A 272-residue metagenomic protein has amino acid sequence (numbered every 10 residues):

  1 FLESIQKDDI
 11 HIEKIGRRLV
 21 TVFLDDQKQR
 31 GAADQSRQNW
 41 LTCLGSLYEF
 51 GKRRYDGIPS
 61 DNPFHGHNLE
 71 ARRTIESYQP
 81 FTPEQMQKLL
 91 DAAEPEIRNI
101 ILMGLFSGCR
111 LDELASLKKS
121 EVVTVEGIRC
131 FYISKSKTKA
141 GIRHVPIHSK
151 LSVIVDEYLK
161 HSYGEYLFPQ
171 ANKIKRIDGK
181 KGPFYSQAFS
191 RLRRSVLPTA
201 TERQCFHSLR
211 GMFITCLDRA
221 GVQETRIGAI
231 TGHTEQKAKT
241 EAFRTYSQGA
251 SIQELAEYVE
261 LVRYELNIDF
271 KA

Functional and structural regions predicted by a protein language model:
F1-E49, D56, R176-F184, R203-C205: N-terminal core-binding DNA-recognition domain of tyrosine site-specific recombinases/integrases
R17, D91, S116, T124 (+1 more regions): Phosphate-coordinating loops and pocket residues in cytosolic domains that bind phosphorylated ligands
D34, Q38-C43, R53, I58-L111 (+3 more regions): Basic, Lys/Arg- and aromatic-enriched nucleic-acid-binding interface segment
L47, H148-T201: Active-site/catalytic core of tyrosine-dependent DNA strand-transfer enzymes
H65-N68, Q85, S107, S116-E157 (+1 more regions): Conserved tyrosine-mediated DNA breakage-rejoining catalytic core shared by Y-recombinases
P80, K137-K139, I174, T231-I268: Catalytic-site neighborhood detector that most strongly recognizes the C-terminal catalytic loop/helix of tyrosine
N99-L102, F106, E113, S208-T234: C-terminal catalytic core of tyrosine-transesterase DNA break-rejoin enzymes
